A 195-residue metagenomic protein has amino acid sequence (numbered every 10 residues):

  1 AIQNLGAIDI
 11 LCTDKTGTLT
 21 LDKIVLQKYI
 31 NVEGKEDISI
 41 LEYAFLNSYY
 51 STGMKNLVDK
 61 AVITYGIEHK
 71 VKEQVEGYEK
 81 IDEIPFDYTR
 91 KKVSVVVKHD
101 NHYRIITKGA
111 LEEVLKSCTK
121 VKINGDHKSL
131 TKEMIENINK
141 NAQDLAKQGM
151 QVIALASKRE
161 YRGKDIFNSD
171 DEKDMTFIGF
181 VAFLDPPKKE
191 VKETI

Functional and structural regions predicted by a protein language model:
N4-F177, F183, E193: Cytosolic catalytic regions of ATP/NTP-dependent phosphoryl-transfer enzymes
P187-I195: The conserved cystathionine-beta-synthase
